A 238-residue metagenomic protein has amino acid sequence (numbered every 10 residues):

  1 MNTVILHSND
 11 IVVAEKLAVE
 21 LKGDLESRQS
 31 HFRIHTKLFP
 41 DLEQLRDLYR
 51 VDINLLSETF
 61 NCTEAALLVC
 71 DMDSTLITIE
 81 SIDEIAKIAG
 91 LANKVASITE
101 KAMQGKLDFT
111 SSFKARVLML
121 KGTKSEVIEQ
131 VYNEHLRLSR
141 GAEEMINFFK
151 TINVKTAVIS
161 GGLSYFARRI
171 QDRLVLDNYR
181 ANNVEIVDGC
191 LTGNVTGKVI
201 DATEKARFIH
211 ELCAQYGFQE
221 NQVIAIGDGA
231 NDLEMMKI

Functional and structural regions predicted by a protein language model:
M1-C70: Non-catalytic pre-domain segments flanking phosphatase-related domains
I11, I82, A92, L163-S164: Alpha-helix N-cap/helix-start and coil->helix boundary motif
F60, L67, A86-I88, D177: Active-site phosphate-binding/coordination module
A65-S81, M236: Asp-based phosphoryl-transfer active-site loop
D71-D73, Q104, D188: Residue-level recognition of short loop/turn positions
T75-L76, L107, L191: Hydrophobic "anchor" residues
S81-T151: A metal-dependent, Asp-based hydrolase signature
V127-I238: C-terminal cap/substrate-recognition subdomain and adjoining C-terminal extension of metal-dependent phosphatase-like
